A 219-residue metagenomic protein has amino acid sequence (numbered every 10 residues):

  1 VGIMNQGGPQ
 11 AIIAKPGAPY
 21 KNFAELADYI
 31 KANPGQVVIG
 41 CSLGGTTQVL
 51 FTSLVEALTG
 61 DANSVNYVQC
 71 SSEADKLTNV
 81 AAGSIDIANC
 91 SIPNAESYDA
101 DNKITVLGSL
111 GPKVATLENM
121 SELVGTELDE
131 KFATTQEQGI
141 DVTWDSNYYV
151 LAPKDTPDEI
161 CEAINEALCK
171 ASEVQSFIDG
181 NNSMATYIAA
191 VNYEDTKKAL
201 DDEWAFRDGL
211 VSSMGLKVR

Functional and structural regions predicted by a protein language model:
V1-D75, N79, T135, N147-G180: Hinge/capping helix and adjacent helix->loop/strand transition within the periplasmic-binding protein
I13, N89, D129, L151 (+1 more regions): Short aromatic/basic micro-patch
Q36, G40-D129: Ligand-binding pocket segment of bilobal, Venus flytrap-like solute-binding proteins
L43-T47, G139-V142, A199: A generic short alpha-helical patch detector that favors 3-5-residue windows in or near N-terminal regions
L58-T59, N102, Q138, M184 (+1 more regions): Residues at alpha-helix termini
N63, D158-R219: An extracytoplasmic/periplasmic, membrane-proximal ligand-sensing/linker region
D86, D141, Y187: Residue-level detector of anion-binding/catalytic polar loops
A95-S172, D202: C-terminal lobe and pocket-closing loops of periplasmic/extracytoplasmic Venus-flytrap solute-binding proteins
